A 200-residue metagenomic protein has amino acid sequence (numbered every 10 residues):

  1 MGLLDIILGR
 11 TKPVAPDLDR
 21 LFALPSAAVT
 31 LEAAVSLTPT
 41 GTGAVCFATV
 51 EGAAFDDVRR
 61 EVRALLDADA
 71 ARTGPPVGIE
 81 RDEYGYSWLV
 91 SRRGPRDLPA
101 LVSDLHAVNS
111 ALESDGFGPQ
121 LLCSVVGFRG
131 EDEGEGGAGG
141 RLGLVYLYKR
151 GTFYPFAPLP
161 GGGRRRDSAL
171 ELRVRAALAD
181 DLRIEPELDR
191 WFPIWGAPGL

Functional and structural regions predicted by a protein language model:
M1-F55, R166-L200: Charge-rich, low-complexity segments
G2-L3, V14-R20, P25-A27, P39-V45 (+6 more regions): Generic structural motif recognizing short loop/turn segments at the entrances and edges of beta-strands
T11, L66-A70, L112: Conserved NTP-handling cores and scaffolds of large molecular machines
A15-R20, R59-V62, R96-L98: N-terminal start-of-chain detector that recognizes signal peptides and the immediate post-cleavage beginning
L18, G116-L200: Terminal interaction module
F22-A27, L66-D69, L101-L105: A short linear-motif detector with a strong N-terminal bias
A33-W88, G94: A glycine-rich, hydrophobic loop/mini-helix early in the fold
R72-G130: Core of folded catalytic or high-affinity ligand/protein-binding domains in predominantly eukaryotic proteins
